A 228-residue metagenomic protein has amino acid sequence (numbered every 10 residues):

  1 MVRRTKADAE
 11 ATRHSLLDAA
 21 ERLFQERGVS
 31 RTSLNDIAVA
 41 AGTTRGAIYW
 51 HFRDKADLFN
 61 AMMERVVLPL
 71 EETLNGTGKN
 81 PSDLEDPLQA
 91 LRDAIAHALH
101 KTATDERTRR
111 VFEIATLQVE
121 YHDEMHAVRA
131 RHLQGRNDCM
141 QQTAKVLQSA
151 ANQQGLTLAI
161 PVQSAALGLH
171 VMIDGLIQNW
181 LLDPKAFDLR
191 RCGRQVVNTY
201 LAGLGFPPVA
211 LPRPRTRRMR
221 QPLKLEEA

Functional and structural regions predicted by a protein language model:
M1-R27, R31-T43, A56-N60, Q221 (+1 more regions): Basic, helix-initiating cap at the start of DNA-binding domains
G42-F52: Short hydrophobic/aromatic patch on the recognition helix
F52, N60-V66, T73: Alpha-helical DNA-contacting segments of helix-turn-helix folds
A61, N75-R110, V162-L169, R215-Q221: Hydrophobic alpha-helical connector segments
E71, N75, E85, Q89-R92 (+4 more regions): Amphipathic alpha-helical packing segments from all-alpha helical-bundle domains
A90, T104-A130: Amphipathic alpha-helical segments used for helix-helix packing
K101-T104, Y121, K145, A166-F187 (+1 more regions): Amphipathic C-terminal alpha-helical segment
P207-A228: C-terminal effector-binding regulatory domain of bacterial HTH transcription factors
